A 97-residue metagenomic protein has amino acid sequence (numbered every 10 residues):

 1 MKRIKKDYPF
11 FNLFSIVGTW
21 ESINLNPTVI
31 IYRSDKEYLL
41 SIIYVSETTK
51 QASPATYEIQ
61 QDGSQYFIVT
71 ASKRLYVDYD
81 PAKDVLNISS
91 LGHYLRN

Functional and structural regions predicted by a protein language model:
M1-V17, L25, D80-G92, N97: Amphipathic/hydrophobic helical signal segments and adjacent flexible N-terminal regions that mediate secretion
I4, S34, D62-Y66, L75 (+1 more regions): Positively charged, low-complexity intrinsically disordered regions
L25-D62: N-terminal glycine/threonine-rich, aromatic-flanked beta-hairpin/loop signature
T28-Y32, L75-A82: Broad, structure-driven detector of short, well-ordered beta-strand segments within folded domains
K36-L39, S64-F67, K83-N87: Hydrophobic residues embedded in beta-strands of well-ordered beta-sheets
S41-T48, V69-L75, I88-L95: Secondary-structure transition/turn motif
A52-D62, Y76-D78, H93-N97: Short, surface-exposed loop motifs enriched in S/T, G, D/E and P with embedded aromatic residues
